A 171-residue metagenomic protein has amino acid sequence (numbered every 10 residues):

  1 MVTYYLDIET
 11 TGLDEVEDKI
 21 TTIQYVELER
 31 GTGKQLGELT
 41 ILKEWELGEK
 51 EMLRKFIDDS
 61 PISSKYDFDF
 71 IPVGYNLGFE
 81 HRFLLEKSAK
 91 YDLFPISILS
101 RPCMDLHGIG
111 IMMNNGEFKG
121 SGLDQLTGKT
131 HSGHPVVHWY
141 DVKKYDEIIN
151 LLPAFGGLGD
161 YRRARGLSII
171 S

Functional and structural regions predicted by a protein language model:
M1-I62: Conserved RNase H-like, two-metal-ion catalytic cores of nucleic-acid enzymes
K19-Q24, K34-G37, Y66-I170: Metal-dependent phosphoesterase core characteristic of DEDDh/y 3'-5' exonuclease domains
